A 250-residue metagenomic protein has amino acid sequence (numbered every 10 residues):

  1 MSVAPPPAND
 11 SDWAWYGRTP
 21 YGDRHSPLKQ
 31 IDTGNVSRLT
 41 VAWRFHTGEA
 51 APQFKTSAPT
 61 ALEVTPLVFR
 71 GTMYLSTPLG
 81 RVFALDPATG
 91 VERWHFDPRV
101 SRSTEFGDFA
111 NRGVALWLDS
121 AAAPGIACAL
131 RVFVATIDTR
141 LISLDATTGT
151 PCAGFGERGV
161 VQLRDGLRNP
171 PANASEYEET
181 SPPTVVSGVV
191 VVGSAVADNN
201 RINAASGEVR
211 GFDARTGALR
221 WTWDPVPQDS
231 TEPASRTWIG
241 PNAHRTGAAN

Functional and structural regions predicted by a protein language model:
M1-S57, V91-R102, T150-A172, A218-P225 (+1 more regions): Aromatic (tryptophan-biased) beta-strands that constitute blades/sheets of beta-rich domains
W13-G17, A58-L79, F106-R140, S175-R201 (+2 more regions): Repeat-blade elements of multi-bladed beta-propeller folds
A14, K29, F83, I142 (+1 more regions): Conserved hydrophobic/aromatic positions in well-ordered beta-strands
D32-N35, D86, D145, D213: Structural recognition of the beta-propeller blade-terminating site
F83-L85, G90: Classical protein tyrosine phosphatase
D138, G149-T150: Beta-rich strand-turn-strand
L144-G149, A205-L219: Beta-propeller blade signature
